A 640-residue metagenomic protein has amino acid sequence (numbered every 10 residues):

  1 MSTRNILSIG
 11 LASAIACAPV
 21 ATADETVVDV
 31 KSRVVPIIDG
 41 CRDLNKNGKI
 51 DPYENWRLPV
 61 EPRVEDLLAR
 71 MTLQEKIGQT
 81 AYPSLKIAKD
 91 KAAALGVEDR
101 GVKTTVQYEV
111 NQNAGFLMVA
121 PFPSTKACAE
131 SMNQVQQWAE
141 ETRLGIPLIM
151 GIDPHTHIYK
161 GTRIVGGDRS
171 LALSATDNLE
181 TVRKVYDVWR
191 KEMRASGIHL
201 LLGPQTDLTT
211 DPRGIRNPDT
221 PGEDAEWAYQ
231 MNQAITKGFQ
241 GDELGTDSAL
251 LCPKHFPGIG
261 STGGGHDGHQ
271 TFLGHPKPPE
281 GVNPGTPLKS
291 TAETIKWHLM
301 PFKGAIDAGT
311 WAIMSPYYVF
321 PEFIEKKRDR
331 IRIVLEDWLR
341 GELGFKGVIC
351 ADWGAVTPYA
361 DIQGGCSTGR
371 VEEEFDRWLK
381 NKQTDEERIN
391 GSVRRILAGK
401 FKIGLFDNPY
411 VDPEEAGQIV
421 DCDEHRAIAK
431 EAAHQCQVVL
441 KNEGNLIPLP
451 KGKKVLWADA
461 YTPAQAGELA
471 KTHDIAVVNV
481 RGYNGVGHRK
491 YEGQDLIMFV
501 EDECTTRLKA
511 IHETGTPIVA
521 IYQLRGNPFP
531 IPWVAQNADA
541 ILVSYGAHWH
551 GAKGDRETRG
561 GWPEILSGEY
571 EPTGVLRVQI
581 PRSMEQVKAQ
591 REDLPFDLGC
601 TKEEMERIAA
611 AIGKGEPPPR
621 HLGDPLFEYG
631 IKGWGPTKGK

Functional and structural regions predicted by a protein language model:
M1-N5, T516: Positively charged n-region of N-terminal signal peptides that target proteins for export
S2, A18-V20: Conserved, well-structured beta-alpha core segment at the onset of a catalytic domain
N5-S8, T22: Serine/threonine-rich, low-complexity intrinsically disordered segments
S8-A18: Bacterial N-terminal signal peptides
A23-K640: Glycoside hydrolase catalytic-domain context in secreted enzymes
